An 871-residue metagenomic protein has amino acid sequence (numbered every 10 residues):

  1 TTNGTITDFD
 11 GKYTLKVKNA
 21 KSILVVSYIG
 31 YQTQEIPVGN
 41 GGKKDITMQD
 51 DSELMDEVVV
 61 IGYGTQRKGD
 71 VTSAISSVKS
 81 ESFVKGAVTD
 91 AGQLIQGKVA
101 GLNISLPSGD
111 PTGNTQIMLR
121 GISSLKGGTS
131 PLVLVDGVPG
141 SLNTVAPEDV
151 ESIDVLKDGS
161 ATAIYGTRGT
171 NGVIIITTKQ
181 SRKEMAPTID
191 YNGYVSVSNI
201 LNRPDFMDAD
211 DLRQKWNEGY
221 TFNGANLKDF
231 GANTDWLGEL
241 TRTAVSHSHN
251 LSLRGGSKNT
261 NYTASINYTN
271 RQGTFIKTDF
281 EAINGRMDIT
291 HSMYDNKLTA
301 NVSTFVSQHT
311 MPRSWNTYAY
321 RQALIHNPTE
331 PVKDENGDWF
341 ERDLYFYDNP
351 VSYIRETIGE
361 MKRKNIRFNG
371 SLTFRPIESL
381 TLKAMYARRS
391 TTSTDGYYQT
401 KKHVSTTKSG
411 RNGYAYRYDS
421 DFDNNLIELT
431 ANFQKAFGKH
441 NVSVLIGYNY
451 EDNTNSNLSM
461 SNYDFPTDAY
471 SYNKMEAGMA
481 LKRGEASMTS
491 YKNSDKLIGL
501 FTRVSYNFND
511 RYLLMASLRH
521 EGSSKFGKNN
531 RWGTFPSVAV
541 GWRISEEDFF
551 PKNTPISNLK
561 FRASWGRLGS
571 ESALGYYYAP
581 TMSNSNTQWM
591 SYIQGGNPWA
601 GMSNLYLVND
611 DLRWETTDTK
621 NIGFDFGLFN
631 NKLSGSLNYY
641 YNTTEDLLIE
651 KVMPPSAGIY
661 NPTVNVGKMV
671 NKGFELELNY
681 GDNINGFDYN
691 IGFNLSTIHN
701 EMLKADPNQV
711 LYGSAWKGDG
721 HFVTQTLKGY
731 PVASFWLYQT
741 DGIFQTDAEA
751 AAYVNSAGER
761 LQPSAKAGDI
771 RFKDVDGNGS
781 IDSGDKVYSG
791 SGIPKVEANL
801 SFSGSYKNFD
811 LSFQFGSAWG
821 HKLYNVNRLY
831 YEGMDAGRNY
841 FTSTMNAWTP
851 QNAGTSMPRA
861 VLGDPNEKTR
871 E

Functional and structural regions predicted by a protein language model:
T1-M287, S292-M293, L298-N301, F305 (+10 more regions): Short, small/polar-rich motifs associated with maturation and membrane association, primarily at protein termini
K68-G69, I164-G166, E184-M185, I200-R203 (+5 more regions): Switch/connector loops and helix/strand junctions flanking conserved nucleotide-binding motifs in nucleotide-processing
G69, N143, Y262, K525-G527 (+5 more regions): Extended hydrophobic-aromatic, low-complexity segments
F83, S130, A244-H247, A282 (+5 more regions): Extracellular/periplasmic, surface-exposed regions of secreted and cell-surface proteins
G101, Y806-V826, G833: Glycine-rich phosphate/pyrophosphate-binding loops and their adjacent beta-strand/loop elements at enzyme active sites
V135, N226-R254, N259-T269, E335-R375 (+6 more regions): Outer-membrane beta-barrel transmembrane strand signature
D190-G231, L458-S461, V664, G681-G790 (+5 more regions): Conserved small-residue
A264, L324-I325: Intrinsically disordered, low-complexity polar segments
